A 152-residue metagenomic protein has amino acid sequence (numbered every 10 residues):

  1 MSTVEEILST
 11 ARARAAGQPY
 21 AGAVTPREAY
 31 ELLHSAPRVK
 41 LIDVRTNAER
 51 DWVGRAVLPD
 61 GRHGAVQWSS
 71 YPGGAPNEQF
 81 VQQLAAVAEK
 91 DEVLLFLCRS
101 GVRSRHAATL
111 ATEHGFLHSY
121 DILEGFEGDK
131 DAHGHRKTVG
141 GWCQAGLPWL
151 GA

Functional and structural regions predicted by a protein language model:
M1-K40, N47-V93, S104-A152: Rhodanese-like catalytic fold shared by cysteine-dependent sulfurtransferases and DSP/PTP-type phosphatases
F96-L97: Short, surface-exposed ligand- or partner-binding patches at beta-edge/loop junctions that are enriched in aromatics
G101: Conserved G/P- and acidic residue-centered "switch" motifs that form tight phosphate/ATP-binding loops in soluble
